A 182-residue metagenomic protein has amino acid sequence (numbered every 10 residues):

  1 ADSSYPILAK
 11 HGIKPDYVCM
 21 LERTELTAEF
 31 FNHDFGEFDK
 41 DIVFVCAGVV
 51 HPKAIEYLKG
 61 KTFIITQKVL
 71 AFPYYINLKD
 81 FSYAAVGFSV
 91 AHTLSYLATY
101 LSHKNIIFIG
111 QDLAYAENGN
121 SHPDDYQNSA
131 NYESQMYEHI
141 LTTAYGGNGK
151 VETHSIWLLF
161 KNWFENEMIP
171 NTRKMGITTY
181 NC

Functional and structural regions predicted by a protein language model:
A1, P6-C182: Metal-ion/cofactor- or nucleotide/acyl-coenzyme-handling active-site neighborhoods
